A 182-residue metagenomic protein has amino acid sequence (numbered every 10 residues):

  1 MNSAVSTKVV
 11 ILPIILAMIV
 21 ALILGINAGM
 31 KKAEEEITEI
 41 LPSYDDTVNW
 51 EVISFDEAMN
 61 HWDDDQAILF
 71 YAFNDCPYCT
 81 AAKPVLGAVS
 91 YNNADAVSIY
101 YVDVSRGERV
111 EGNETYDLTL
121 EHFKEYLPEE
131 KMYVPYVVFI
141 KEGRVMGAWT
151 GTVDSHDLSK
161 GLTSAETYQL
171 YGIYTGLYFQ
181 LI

Functional and structural regions predicted by a protein language model:
M1-N49, I182: N-terminal targeting signals for export/organelle localization
T47-I53, Y71, D95-L120: Thiol-based oxidoreductase modules, predominantly thioredoxin-like and allied folds used for disulfide exchange
H61-C76: Short active-site neighborhood of thiol/selenol oxidoreductases, capturing the structured segment around
I68-F70, S98-D103, Y136-F139, G147-A148: Structural recognition of the beta-strand scaffold that forms the well-ordered cores of secreted hydrolase catalytic
N74-A81, P135-Y136: C-type cytochrome heme c attachment motif
Y78-A94: Typically the conserved alpha-helix immediately C-terminal to a functionally engaged Cys/Sec in thioredoxin-like
Y78-T80, R109-N113, M146-W149: Extracytoplasmic/secreted cell-surface and envelope-processing proteins
P128-I182: Non-catalytic, surface beta->alpha helical segment in thiol-disulfide oxidoreductase systems
